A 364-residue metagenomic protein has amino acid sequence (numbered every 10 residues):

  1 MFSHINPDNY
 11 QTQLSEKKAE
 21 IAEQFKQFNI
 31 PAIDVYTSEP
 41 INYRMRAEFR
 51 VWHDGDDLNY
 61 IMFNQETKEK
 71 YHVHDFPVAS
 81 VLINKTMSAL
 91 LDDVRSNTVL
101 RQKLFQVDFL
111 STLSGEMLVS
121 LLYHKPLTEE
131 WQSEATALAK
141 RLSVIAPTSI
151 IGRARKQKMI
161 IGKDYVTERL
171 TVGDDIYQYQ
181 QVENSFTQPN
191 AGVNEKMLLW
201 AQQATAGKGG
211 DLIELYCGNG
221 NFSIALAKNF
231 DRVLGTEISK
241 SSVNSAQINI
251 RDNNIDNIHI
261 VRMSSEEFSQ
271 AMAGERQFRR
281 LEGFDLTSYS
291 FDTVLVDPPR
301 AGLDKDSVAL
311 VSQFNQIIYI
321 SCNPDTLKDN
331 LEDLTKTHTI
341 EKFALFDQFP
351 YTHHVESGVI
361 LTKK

Functional and structural regions predicted by a protein language model:
F2-R101, L113, P126-L127: Extended interfacial segments that mediate partner engagement and assembly in macromolecular machines
I33-P40, Q106-L110, R153-Q157, A344-Q348: Short, solvent-exposed loop/turn elements at beta->coil junctions and helix N-caps that rim active or binding pockets
M45, M117, G209-G210: Nucleotide donor/acceptor-binding cores
W52, G115-H124, Q178-Q181: Short, aliphatic-rich beta-strand segments
D56, T67-E69, G115, G173-Y177 (+1 more regions): Short acidic/polar mixed-charge low-complexity motifs
L58, M117, V355-V359: Short beta-strand micro-motifs in enzyme catalytic cores
F76-S80, F105-L110, E116-L121: RNA-binding accessory domains that recognize and position tRNA/RNA substrates
E129-K364: Rossmann-like S-adenosyl-L-methionine
